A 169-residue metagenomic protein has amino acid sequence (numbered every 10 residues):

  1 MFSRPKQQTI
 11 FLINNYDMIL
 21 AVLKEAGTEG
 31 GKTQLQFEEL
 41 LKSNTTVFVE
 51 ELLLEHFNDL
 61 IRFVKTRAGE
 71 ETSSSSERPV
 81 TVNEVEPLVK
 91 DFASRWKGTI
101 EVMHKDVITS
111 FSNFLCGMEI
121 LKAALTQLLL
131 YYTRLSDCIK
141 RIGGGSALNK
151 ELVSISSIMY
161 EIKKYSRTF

Functional and structural regions predicted by a protein language model:
M1-F169: Extended alpha-helical "rod" scaffolds
